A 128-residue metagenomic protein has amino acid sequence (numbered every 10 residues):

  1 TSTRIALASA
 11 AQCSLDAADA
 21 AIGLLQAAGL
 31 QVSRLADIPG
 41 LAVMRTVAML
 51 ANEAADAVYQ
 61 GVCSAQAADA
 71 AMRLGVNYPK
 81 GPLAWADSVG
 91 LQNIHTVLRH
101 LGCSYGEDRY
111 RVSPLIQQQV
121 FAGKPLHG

Functional and structural regions predicted by a protein language model:
T1-G128: NAD(P)-dependent Rossmann-like dehydrogenase/reductase catalytic/cofactor-binding core
